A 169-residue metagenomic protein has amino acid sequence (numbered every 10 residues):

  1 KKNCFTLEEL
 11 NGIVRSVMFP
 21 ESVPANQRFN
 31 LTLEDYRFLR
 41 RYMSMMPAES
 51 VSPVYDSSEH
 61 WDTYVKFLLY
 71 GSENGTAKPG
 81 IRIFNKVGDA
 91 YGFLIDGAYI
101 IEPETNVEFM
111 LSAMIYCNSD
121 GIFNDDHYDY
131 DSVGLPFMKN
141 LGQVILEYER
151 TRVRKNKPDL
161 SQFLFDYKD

Functional and structural regions predicted by a protein language model:
K2-D169: Structured C-terminal helix/loop/strand segments within mature extracytoplasmic catalytic/sensor domains
